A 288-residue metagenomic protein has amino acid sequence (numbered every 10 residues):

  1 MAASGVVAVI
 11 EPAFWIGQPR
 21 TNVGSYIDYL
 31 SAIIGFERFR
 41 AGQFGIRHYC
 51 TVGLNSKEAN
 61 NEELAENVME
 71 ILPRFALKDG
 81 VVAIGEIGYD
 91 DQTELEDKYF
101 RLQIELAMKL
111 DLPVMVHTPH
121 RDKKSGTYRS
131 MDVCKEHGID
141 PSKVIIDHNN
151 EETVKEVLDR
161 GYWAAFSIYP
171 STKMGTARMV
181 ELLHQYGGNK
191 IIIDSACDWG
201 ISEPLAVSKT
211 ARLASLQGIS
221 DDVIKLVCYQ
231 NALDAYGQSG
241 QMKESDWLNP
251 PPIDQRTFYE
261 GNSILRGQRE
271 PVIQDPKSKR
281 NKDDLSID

Functional and structural regions predicted by a protein language model:
M1-V116, R121, Y128-R129, V133 (+2 more regions): Mid-domain alpha/beta scaffold segments of enzyme catalytic cores
G5, R160-G161, G187: Short, structured coil segments at secondary-structure junctions
W15-I16, P113-K173, I192-D198, L216-I219: Active-site core of metal-dependent hydrolases
E58-E66, S167-T176: Active-site glycine- and acidic-residue-rich loops that bind and position anionic ligands or nucleotide-like cofactors
E62, E66, K124, E151 (+4 more regions): Electropositive phosphate-/nucleotide-binding environments in soluble metabolic enzymes
E94, K124-C134, V154-R160, K173-H184 (+2 more regions): Histidine/acidic-residue-rich catalytic or RNA/ligand-binding cores of hydrolases and nuclease-related proteins
Y186-P204, I224: Short acidic/histidine-rich active-site segments
S208, R212-D288: Mid-to-C-terminal alpha-helical segments outside catalytic/metal-binding sites
